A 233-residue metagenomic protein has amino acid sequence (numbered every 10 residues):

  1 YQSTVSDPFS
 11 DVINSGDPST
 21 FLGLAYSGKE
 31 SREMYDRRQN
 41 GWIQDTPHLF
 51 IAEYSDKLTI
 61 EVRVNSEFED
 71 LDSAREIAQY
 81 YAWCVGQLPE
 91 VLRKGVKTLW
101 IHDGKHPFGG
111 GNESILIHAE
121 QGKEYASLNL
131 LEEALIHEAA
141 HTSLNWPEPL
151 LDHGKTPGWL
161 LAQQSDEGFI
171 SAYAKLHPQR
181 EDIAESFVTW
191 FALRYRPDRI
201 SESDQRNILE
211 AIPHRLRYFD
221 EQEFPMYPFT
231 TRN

Functional and structural regions predicted by a protein language model:
P8-L116: Auxiliary, metal-adjacent structural segments of Zn-dependent hydrolase domains
V64-A74, E120-A126, F169-H177, E202-Q205: Second-shell loop/turn segments in exported
V85-L92, E138-A139, S143-P147, F191-Y195 (+1 more regions): Sec/Tat-exported extracytoplasmic proteins
K105-F108, Q121-Y125, H141-T142, P149-L150 (+1 more regions): Solvent-exposed loop/turn segments at secondary-structure junctions within structured extracellular/periplasmic domains
I117-L135: Short pre-active-site segment immediately N-terminal to the catalytic Zn-binding motif
N129, W146-F169: Post-HEXXH active-site segment of zinc metalloproteases
N129-E148, A184: Active-site recognition of the HExxH zinc-binding catalytic motif
W159-N233: Metalloprotease/metallohydrolase-associated module, dominated by Zn2+-dependent proteases
